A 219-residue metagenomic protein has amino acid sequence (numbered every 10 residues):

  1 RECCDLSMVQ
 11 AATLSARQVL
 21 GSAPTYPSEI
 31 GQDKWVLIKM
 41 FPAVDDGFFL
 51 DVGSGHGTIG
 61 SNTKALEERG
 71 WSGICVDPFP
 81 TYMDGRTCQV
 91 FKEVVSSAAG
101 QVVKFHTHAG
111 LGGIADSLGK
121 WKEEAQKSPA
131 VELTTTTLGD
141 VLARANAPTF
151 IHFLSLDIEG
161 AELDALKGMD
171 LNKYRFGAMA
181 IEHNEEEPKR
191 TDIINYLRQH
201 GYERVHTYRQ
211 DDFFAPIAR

Functional and structural regions predicted by a protein language model:
R1-R219: Phosphate/nucleotide-binding beta-alpha loop and adjacent structural elements of enzyme active sites
